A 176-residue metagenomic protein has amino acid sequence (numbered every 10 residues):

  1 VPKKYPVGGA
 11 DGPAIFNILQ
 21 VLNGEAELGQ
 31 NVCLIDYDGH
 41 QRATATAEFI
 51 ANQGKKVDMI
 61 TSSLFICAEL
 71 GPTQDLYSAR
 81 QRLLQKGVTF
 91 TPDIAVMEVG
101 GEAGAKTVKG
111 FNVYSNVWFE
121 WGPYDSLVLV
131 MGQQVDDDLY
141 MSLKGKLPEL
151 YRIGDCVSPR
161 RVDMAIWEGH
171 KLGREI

Functional and structural regions predicted by a protein language model:
V1-K4, A10-N23, L28-Q30, N52-S142: A Rossmann-like FAD-binding core segment of flavoenzymes
L34-F49, F65-G71, L76, D138 (+1 more regions): A conserved FAD-binding loop/helix module that cradles the flavin
